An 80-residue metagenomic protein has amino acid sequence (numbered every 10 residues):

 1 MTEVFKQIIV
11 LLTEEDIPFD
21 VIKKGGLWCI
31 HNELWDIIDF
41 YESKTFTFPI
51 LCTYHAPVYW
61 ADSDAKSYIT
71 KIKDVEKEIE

Functional and structural regions predicted by a protein language model:
M1, I17, A65-S67, I72: A general, composition-driven signal for non-globular sequence regions
M1-E3, D74-E80: Short intrinsically disordered terminal tails
M1-W28: Negatively charged, low-complexity tracts enriched in Asp/Glu with abundant Ser/Thr
I9, T13, I69, K73-E76: Residue-level detector of alpha-helical secondary structure
V21-I69: Acidic, low-complexity, intrinsically disordered interaction modules
